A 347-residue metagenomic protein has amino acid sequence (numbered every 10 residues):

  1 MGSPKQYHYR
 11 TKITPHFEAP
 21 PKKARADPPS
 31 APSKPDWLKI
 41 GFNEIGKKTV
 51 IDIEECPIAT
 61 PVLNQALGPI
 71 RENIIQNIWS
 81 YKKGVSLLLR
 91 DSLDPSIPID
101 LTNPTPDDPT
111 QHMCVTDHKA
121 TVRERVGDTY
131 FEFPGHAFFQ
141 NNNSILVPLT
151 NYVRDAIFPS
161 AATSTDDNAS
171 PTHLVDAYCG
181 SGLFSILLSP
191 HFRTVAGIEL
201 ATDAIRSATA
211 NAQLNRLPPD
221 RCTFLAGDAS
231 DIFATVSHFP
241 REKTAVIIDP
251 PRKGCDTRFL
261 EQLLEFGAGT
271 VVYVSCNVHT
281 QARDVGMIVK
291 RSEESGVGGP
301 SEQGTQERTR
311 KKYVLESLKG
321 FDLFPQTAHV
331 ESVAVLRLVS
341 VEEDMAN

Functional and structural regions predicted by a protein language model:
M1-I75: Extended interfacial segments that mediate partner engagement and assembly in macromolecular machines
A59, N77-S86, S92-N347: Rossmann-like S-adenosyl-L-methionine
